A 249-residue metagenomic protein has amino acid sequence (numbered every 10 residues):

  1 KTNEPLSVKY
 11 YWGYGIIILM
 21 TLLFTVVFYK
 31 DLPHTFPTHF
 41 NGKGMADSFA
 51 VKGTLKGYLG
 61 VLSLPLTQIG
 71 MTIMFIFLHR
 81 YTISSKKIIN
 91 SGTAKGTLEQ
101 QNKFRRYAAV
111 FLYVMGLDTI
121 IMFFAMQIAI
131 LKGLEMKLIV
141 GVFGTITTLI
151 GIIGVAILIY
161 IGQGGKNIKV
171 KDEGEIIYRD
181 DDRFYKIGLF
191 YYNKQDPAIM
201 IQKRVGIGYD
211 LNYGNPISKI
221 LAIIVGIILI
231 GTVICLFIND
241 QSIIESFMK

Functional and structural regions predicted by a protein language model:
K1, G162-G214: Membrane-proximal soluble regions of multi-pass membrane proteins
K1-P5, N90-F104, K194-D196, K203-I207: Membrane-interfacial, low-structure loops and terminal tails that flank and connect transmembrane helices in multi-pass
S7-G15, R106-I121, I217-I223: Select subsegments of transmembrane alpha-helices in polytopic membrane proteins, especially boundary-proximal
I16-I18, V51-F75, I139-V155: Alpha-helical transmembrane segments
L19-P33, V233-F237: Alpha-helical transmembrane segments of multi-pass membrane proteins
V26-Y58, I199-I201, I207-L211: Active-site and channel-lining beta-strand-loop segments that bind or position nucleotide-derived/phosphorylated
V27-L32, G70-G92, I157-D172: Membrane-water interface of transmembrane alpha-helices
I230-K249: Juxtamembrane boundary at the C-terminal end of a transmembrane helix
